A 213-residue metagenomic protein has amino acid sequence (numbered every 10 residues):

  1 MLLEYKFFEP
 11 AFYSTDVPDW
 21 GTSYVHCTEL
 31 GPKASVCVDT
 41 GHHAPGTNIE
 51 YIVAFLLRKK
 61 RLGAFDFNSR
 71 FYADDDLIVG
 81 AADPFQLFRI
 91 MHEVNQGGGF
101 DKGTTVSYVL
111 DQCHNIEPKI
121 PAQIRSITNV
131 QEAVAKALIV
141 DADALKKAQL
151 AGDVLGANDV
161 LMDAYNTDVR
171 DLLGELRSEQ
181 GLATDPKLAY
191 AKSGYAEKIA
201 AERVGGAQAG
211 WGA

Functional and structural regions predicted by a protein language model:
M1-P10, V38: Aromatic-lined carbohydrate-recognition surfaces of secreted/lumenal glycan-active proteins
S14-A213: Histidine-acidic metal/acid-base catalytic patches
